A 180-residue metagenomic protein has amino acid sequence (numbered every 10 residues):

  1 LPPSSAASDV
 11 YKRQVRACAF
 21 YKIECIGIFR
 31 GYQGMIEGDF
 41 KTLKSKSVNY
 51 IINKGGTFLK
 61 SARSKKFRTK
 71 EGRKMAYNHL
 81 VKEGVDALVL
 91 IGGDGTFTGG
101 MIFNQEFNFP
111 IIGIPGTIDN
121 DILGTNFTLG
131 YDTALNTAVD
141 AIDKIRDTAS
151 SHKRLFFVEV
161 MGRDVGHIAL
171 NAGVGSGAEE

Functional and structural regions predicted by a protein language model:
L1-A7, Y11: Single conserved hydrophobic/aromatic residue that forms the stacking wall/gate of nucleotide- or nucleobase-binding
S5, I28-G34, R63-S64, G93-G95 (+1 more regions): Short, ordered loop/turn segments at secondary-structure junctions
K12-D39, N49-T57: Anionic-ligand anchoring segments at beta-strand to alpha-helix junctions in alpha/beta enzyme folds, i.e., glycine
K12-Y21, T42-S47, I102-I112, L129-T133 (+1 more regions): A glycine- and small-aliphatic-rich helix-loop capping segment at beta-alpha/alpha-beta transitions that lines
C25, H79, L90-G92, T98-I102 (+2 more regions): Accessory alpha-helical/coil subdomains and C-terminal extensions that flank or cap enzyme catalytic cores
M35-L90, T96, F127-A141: Glycine-rich oxoanion-binding loops at beta->alpha junctions
G113-Y131, A141-T148: Class I SAM-dependent methyltransferase SAM-binding "motif I" and its flanking Rossmann-like core
